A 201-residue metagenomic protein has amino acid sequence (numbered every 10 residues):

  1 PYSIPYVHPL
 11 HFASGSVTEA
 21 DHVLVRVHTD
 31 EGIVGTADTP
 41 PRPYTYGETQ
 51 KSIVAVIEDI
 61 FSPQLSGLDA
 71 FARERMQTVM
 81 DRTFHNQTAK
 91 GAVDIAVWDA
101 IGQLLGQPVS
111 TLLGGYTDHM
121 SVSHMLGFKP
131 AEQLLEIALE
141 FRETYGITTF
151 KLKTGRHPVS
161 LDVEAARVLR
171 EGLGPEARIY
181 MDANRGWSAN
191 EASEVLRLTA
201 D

Functional and structural regions predicted by a protein language model:
P1-T36, P40-Y46: Structured beta-strand/loop patches that form or line metal/cofactor-binding pockets in enzymes
Y2, Y6-H8, A13, F61 (+4 more regions): Glycine-rich, flexible loop/turn motifs
V17, N86-D94, A131-L135: Glycine-rich anion/phosphate-binding loops
H22-L24, A92, S121, T149: Broad gene-expression machinery/nucleic-acid interaction feature
H28-L104: Metal- or metallocofactor-binding catalytic centers and their adjacent structured scaffolds across diverse enzyme
G67, N86, Q107, G115 (+2 more regions): Short, well-ordered coil loops that connect the C-terminus of an alpha-helix to the N-terminus of a beta-strand
D94-P130: Glycine-rich, aromatic-flanked loop segments that form ligand/cofactor-binding clefts across common enzyme folds
D118-D201: Metal-dependent enolase-superfamily TIM-barrel catalytic cores that perform enediolate-based chemistry
